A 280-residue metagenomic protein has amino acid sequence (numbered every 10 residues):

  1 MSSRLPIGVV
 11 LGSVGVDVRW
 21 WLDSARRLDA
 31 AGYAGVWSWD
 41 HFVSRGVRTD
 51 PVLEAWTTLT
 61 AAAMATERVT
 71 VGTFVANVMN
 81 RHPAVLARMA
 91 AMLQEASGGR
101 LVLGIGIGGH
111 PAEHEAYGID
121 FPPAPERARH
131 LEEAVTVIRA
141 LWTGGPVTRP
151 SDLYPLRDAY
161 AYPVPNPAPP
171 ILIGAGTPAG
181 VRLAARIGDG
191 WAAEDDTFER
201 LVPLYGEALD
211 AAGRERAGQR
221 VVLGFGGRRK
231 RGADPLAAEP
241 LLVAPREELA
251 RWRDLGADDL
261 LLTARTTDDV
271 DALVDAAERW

Functional and structural regions predicted by a protein language model:
M1-W280: Active-site-adjacent structural elements that line small-molecule/cofactor binding pockets in enzymes
